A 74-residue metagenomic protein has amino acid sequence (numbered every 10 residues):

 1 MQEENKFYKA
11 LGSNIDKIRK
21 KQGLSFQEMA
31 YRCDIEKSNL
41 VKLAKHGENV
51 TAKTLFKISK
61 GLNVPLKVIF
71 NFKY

Functional and structural regions predicted by a protein language model:
M1-K21: A short, Lys/Arg-rich alpha-helix, primarily the initiator
M1-N5, V68-Y74: Short, charged recognition helix plus adjacent turn of helix-turn-helix-like nucleic-acid-binding domains
M29-A30, I58: Short alpha-helical "recognition helix" segments of helix-turn-helix
D34-N49: Recognition helix of helix-turn-helix/homeodomain-like DNA-binding domains that insert into the DNA major groove
A44, L62, F70-K73: DNA major-groove recognition helix of helix-turn-helix
K53-V68: DNA major-groove recognition helix of helix-turn-helix/homeodomain DNA-binding modules
